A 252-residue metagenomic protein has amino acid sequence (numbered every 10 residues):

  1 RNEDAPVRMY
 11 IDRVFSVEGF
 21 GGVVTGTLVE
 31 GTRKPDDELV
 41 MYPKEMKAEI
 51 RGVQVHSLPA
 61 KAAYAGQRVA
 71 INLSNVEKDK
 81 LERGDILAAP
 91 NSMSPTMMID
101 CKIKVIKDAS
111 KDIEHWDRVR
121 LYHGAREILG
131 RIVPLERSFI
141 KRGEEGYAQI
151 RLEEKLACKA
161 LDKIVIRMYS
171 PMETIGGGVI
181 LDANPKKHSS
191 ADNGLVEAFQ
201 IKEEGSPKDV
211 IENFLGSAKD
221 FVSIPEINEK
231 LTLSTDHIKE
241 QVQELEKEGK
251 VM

Functional and structural regions predicted by a protein language model:
R1, V76-M252: C-terminal effector modules of nucleic-acid-centric enzymes and ribosome-associated factors
R1-A109: Conserved catalytic-core segments of large NTP-driven translation/proteostasis enzymes
